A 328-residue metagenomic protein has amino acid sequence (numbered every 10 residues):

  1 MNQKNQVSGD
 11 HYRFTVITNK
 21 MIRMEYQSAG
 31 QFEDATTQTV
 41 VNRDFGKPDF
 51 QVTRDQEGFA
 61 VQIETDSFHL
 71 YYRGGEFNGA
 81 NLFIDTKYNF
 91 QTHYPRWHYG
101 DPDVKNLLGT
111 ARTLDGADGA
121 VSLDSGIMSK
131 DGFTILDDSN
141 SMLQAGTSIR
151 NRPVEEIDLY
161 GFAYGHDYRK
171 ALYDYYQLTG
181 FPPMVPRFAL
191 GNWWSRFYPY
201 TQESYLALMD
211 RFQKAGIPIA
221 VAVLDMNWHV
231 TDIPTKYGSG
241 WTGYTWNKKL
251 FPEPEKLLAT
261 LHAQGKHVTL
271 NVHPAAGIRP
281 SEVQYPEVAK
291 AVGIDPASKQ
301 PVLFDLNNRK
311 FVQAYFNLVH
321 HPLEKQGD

Functional and structural regions predicted by a protein language model:
M1-Q6, G58-V61: Short, hydrophobic/aromatic-rich segments at coil-to-beta transitions
T18-G58: A low-complexity, Ser/Thr/Gly/Pro-enriched, surface-exposed linker/loop concept that marks segments flanking
A35, R73-G75, L82-F83, D137-S139 (+4 more regions): Short, solvent-exposed loop/turn and secondary-structure capping segments
T53-A189, R196-F197, Q202, M209-K214: Catalytic and substrate-binding clefts that recognize carbohydrates or anionic sugar/phosphate headgroups
F181-D328: Aromatic-lined carbohydrate-binding/catalytic grooves of carbohydrate-active enzymes
